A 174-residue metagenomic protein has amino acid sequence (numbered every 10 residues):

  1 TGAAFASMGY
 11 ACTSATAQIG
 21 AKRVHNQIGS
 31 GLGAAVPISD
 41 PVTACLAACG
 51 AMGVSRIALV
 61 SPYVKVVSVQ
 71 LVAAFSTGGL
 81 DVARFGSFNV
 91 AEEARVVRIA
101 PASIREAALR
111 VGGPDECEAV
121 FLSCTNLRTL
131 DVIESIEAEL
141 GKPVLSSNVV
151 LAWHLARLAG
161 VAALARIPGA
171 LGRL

Functional and structural regions predicted by a protein language model:
T1-L174: Non-catalytic structural scaffold of enzyme domains
